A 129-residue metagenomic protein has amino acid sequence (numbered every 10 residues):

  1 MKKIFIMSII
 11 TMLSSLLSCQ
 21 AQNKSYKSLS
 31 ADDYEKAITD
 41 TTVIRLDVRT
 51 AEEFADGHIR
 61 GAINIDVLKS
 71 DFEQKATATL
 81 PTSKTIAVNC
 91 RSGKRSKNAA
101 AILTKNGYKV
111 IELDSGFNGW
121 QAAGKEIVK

Functional and structural regions predicted by a protein language model:
K2-F5, C19-A37, V43, E52-T85 (+1 more regions): Rhodanese-like catalytic fold shared by cysteine-dependent sulfurtransferases and DSP/PTP-type phosphatases
M7-L16: Bacterial N-terminal signal peptides
R45-D47: Structural scaffold elements adjacent to functional motifs in cytosolic proteins
N89: Short, surface-exposed ligand- or partner-binding patches at beta-edge/loop junctions that are enriched in aromatics
